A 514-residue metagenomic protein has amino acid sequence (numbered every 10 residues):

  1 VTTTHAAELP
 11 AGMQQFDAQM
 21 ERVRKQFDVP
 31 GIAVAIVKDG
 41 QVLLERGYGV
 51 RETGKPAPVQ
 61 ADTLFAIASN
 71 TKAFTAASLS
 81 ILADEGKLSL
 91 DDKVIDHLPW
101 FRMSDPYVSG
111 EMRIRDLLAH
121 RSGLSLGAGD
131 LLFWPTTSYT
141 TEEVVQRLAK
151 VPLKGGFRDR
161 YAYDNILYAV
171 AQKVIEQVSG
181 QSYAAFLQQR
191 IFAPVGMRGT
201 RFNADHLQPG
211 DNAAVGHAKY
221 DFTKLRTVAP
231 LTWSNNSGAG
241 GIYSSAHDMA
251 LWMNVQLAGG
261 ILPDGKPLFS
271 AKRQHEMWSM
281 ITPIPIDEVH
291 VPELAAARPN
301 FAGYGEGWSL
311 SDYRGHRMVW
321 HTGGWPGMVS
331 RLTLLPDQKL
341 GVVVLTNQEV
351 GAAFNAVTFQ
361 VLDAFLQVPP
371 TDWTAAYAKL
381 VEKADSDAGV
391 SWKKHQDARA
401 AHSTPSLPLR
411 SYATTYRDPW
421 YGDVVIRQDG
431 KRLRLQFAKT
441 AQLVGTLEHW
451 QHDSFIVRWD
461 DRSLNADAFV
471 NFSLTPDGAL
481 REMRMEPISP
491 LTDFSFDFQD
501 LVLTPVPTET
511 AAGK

Functional and structural regions predicted by a protein language model:
A7-E45, E176-Q189, A193, T227-K514: Catalytic loop of the DD-peptidase/beta-lactamase superfamily, centered on the K-T-G motif and neighboring
A7-I67, K87-S89, D96-H97, M103-S104 (+3 more regions): Short, conserved catalytic-motif segment at the N-terminal edge
G31, T53, P58-A61, A66-N70 (+7 more regions): Active-site helix/loop module of the DD-peptidase/beta-lactamase fold, centered on the serine-lysine SxxK catalytic
E45-Y48, G127-F133, Q188, R201-H206 (+2 more regions): Short, solvent-exposed loop/turn and secondary-structure capping segments
T75: Active/ligand-binding-proximal structured segments within catalytic/core domains that scaffold catalytic residues
R113, I166-L167: Mid-domain, small-residue-enriched loop/turn segments at the edges of structured enzyme/sensor domains
D159-Y163: Cytochrome P450
